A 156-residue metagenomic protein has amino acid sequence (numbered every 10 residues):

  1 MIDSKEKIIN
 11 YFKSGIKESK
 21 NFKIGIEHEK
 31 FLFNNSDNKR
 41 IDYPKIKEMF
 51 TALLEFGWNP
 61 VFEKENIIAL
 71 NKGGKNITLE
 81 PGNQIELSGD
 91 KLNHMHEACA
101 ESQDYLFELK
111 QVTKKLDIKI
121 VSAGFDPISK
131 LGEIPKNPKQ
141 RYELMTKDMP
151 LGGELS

Functional and structural regions predicted by a protein language model:
M1-G152: Terminal catalytic/cofactor-binding subdomain
S156: The feature captures the catalytic groove of carbohydrate-active enzymes
